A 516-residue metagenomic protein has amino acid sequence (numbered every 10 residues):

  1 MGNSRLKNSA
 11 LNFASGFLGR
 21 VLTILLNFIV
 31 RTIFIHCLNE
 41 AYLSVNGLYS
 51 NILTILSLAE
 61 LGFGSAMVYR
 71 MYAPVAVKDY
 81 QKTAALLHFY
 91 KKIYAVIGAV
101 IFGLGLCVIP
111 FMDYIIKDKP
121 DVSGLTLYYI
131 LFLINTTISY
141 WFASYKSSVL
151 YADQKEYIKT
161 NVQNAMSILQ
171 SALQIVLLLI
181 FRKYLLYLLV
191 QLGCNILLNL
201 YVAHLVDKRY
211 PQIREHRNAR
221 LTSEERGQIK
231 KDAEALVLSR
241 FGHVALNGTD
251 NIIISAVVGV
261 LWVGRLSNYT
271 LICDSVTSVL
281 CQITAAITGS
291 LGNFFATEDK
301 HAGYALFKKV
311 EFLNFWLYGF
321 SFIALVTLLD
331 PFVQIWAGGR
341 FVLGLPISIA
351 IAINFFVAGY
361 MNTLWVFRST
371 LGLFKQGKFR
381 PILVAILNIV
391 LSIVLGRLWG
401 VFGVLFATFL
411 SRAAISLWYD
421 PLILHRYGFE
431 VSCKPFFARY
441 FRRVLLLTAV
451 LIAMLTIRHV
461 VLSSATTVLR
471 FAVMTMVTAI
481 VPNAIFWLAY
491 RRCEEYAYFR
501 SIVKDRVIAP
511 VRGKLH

Functional and structural regions predicted by a protein language model:
M1-S9, L185-L186, V202-G248, I252 (+5 more regions): Interhelical loop/hinge segments that connect adjacent transmembrane helices in multipass membrane
S9-A10, T136-A165, I180, L185 (+2 more regions): Membrane-interface junctions at transmembrane-helix termini in multi-pass inner-membrane proteins
L11-R31, M166, V190-V202, V206-D207 (+6 more regions): Transmembrane helical elements of multi-pass membrane transporters/channels
T32, L61-V77, K146, Y151-A152 (+4 more regions): Helix-loop junctions and terminal segments of transmembrane helices in multi-pass membrane transport/translocation
F34-S57, L86, L125, Y184-L189 (+5 more regions): Interfacial/gating helices of multi-pass transporter permease domains
I35-Y42, Y157, I168-L200, H204 (+7 more regions): Membrane-interface helix-loop junctions in multi-pass transport and translocation proteins
P110-F132, V326-F356, F429, T466: Interfacial segments at transmembrane-helix termini and the short loops linking adjacent helices
V431-S432, L455-H516: Membrane-proximal transmembrane or re-entrant/amphipathic helices at the cytosolic face
